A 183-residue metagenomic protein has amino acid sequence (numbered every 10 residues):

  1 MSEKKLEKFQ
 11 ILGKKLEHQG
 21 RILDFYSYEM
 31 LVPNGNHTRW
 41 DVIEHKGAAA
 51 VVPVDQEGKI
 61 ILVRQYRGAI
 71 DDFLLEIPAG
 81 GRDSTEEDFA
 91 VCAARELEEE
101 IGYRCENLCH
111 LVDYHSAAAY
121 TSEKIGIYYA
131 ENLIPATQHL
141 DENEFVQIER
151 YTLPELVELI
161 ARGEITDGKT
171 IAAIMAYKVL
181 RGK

Functional and structural regions predicted by a protein language model:
L6-K8, W40, A50-R95: Conserved Nudix-box catalytic region and its N-terminal flanking loop in Nudix hydrolases and closely related
F9, G13-A50, Q56: Acidic, metal-coordinating catalytic segment for phosphate/diphosphate chemistry, firing primarily on the Nudix
G20, A69, A118-Y120: Short glycine/serine/proline-enriched coil/turn segments at secondary-structure junctions
D24-Y28, F73, K124-G126: Short beta-strand micro-motifs in enzyme catalytic cores
T38, G47-A50, G81-G168: Unchanged
V179-K183: Generic C-terminal helix-cap and adjacent flexible tail
